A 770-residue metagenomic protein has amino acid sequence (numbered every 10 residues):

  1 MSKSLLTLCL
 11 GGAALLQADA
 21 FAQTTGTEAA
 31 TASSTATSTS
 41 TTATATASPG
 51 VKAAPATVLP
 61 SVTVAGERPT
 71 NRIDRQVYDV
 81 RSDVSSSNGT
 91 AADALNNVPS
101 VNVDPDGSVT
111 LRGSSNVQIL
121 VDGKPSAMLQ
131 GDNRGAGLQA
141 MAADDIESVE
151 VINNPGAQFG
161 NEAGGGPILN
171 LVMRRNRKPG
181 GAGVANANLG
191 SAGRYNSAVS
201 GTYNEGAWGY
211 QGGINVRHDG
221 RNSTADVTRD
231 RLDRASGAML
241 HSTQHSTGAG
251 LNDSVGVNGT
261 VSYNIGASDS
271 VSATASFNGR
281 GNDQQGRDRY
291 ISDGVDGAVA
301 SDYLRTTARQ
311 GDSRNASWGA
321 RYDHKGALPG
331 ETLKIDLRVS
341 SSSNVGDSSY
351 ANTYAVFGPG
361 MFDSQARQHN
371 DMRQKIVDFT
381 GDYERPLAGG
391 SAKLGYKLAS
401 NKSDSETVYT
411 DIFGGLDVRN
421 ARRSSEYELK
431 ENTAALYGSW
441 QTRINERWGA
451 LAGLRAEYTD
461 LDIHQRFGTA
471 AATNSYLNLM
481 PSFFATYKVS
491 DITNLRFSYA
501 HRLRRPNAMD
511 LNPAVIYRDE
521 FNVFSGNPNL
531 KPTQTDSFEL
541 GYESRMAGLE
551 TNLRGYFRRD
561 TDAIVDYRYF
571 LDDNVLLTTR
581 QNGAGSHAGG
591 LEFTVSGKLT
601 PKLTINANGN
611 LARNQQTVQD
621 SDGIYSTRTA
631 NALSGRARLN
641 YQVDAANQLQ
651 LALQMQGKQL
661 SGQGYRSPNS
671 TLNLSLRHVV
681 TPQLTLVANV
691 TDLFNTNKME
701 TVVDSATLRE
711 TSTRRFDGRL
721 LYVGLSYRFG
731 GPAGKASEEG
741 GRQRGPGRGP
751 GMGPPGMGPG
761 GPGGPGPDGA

Functional and structural regions predicted by a protein language model:
T24-S85, D104-D106, R112-N116, N153-N154: Short, acidic, small-residue-rich periplasmic hinge/interaction motif at the N-terminus of Gram-negative outer-membrane
A91-A94, L120, A136-Q139, A163-A185 (+1 more regions): N-terminal periplasmic accessory domains that precede and gate Gram-negative outer-membrane beta-barrel machines
A92-L129: Extracytoplasmic beta-strand/coil segments of soluble accessory domains associated with Gram-negative outer-membrane
P125-N153: Short acidic/polar hinge/loop motifs at secondary-structure boundaries that mediate gating or recognition
A192-T224, G237-G286, Q310-L328, S340 (+2 more regions): Transmembrane beta-barrel wall of Gram-negative outer-membrane proteins
H245, R367, I376-T380, R419-S425 (+8 more regions): Outer membrane beta-barrel strand-and-loop segments of large Gram-negative receptors, especially TonB-dependent
N258, S262-G279, T307-Q465, K488 (+2 more regions): Face-selective signature of the C-terminal outer-membrane beta-barrel domain
S343, D460, D491-S537, F557-T578 (+2 more regions): Surface-exposed extracellular loop regions of Gram-negative outer-membrane beta-barrel proteins, predominantly
